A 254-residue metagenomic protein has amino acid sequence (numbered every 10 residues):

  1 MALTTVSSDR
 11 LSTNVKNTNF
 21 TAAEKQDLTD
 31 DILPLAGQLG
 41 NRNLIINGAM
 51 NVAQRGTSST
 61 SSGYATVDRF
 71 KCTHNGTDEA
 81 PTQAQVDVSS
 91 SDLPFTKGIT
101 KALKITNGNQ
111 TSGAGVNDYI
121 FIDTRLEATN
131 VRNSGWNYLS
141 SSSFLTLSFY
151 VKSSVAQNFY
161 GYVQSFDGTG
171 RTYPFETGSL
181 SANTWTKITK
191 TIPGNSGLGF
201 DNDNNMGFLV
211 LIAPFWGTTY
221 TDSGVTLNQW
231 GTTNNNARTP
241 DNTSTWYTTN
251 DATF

Functional and structural regions predicted by a protein language model:
T4, N14, A22-F254: Extracellular and organelle-lumenal recognition/adhesion modules and their flexible linkers in secreted
D9-T18: Right-handed beta-helix
